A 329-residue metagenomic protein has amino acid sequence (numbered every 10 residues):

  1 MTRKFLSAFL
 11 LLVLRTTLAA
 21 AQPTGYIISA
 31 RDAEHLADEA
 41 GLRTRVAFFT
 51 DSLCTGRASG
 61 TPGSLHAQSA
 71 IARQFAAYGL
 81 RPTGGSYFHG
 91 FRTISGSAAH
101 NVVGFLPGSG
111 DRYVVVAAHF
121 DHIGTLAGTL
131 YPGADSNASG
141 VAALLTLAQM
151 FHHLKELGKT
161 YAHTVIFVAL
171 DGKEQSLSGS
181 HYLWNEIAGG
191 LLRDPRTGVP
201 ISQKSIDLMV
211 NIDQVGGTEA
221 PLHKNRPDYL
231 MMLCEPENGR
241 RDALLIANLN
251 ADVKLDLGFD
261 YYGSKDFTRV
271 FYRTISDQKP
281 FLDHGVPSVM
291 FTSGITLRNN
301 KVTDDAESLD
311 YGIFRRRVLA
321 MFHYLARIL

Functional and structural regions predicted by a protein language model:
L14-T16: N-terminal signal peptide c-region/cleavage motif recognized by signal peptidases
I28-L36, S52-P62, G90-R92, A127-N137 (+4 more regions): Second-shell loop/turn segments in exported
F48, G56-L106: A non-catalytic alpha/beta surface segment that caps or lines the substrate-entry region of metallo-dependent hydrolase
F48-T50, N101-F105, Y113-A117, I166-A169 (+4 more regions): Structural recognition of the beta-strand scaffold that forms the well-ordered cores of secreted hydrolase catalytic
L53-G56, F75, R81-P82, I94-S97 (+5 more regions): Solvent-exposed loop/turn segments at secondary-structure junctions within structured extracellular/periplasmic domains
G104, V116-A117, H122-L177, M321: Alpha-helical metal-binding/catalytic segments enriched in His/Glu/Asp
D111, L170-S276, S288: Metal-dependent peptidase/peptidase-like ectodomains
T292-L329: His/Asp/Glu-rich mid-to-C-terminal helical/loop segments that flank catalytic regions of hydrolases
